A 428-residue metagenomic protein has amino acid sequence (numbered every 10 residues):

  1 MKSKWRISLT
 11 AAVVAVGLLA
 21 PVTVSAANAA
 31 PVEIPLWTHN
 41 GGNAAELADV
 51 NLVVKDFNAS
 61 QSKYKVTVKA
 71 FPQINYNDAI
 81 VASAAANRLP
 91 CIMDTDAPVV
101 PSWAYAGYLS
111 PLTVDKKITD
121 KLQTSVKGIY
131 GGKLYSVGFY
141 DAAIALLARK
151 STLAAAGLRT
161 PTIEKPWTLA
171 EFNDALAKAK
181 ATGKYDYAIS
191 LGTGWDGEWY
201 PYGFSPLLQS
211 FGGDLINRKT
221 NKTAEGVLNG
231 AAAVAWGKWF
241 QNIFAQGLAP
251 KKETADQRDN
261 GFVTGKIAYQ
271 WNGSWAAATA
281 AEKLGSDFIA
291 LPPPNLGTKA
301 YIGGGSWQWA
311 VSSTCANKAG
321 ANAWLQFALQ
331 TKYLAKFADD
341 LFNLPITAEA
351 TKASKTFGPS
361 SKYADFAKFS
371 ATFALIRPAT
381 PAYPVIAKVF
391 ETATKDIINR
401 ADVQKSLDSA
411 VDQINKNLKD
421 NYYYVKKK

Functional and structural regions predicted by a protein language model:
K2-G17, V22-P101, K117, G297-T298 (+4 more regions): Conserved N-terminal structural module of periplasmic/extracytoplasmic solute-binding proteins
H39, G203-P206, V234-N317, A323: Extracytoplasmic/periplasmic substrate-binding proteins
Y64, A84-T95, Y108-S110, Y185-D186 (+1 more regions): Alpha-to-beta junction loops
A70-A79, P98, P166-E171, K251-V263: Short helix-initiation/N-cap motifs at beta->coil->alpha
D96-L147, Y200-G203, L207, I289-L291 (+2 more regions): Hinge/lid segment of periplasmic solute-binding proteins
Y135-F139, I144, A170-A224, I267: Extracytoplasmic/periplasmic solute-binding protein
N173-K178, R218-K252: Glycine-centered hinge/linker elements that transmit conformational signals in sensory and ligand-binding systems
W275-G285, G297-T392, Y422-K427: C-terminal lobe and pocket-closing loops of periplasmic/extracytoplasmic Venus-flytrap solute-binding proteins
